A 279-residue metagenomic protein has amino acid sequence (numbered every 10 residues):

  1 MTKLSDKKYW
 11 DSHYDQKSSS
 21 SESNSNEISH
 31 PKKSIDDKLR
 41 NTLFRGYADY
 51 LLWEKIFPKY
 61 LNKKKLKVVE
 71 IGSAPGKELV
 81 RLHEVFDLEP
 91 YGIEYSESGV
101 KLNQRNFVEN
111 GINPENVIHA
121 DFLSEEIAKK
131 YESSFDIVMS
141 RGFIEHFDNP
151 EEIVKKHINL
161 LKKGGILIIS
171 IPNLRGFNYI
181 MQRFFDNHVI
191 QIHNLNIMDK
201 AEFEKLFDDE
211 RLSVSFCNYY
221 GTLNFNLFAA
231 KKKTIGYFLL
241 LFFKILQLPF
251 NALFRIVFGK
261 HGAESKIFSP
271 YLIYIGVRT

Functional and structural regions predicted by a protein language model:
M1-S133, I137, R141, V154 (+1 more regions): Conserved N-terminal segment of class I S-adenosyl-L-methionine
H83, D148, K162, D208: Short conserved AdoMet
G142-H146: A short His-aromatic
E151-K163: A short glycine-rich, Lys/Arg-flanked "PGG" loop and its adjoining helix->strand segment in the class I
S170-N196: Short, glycine-/aromatic-enriched active-site segment of Class I SAM-dependent methyltransferases
Q182-R183, F216-T279: A C-terminal cap/extension of S-adenosyl-L-methionine-dependent methyltransferases that defines the acceptor-substrate
L195-R211: Short alpha-helix
